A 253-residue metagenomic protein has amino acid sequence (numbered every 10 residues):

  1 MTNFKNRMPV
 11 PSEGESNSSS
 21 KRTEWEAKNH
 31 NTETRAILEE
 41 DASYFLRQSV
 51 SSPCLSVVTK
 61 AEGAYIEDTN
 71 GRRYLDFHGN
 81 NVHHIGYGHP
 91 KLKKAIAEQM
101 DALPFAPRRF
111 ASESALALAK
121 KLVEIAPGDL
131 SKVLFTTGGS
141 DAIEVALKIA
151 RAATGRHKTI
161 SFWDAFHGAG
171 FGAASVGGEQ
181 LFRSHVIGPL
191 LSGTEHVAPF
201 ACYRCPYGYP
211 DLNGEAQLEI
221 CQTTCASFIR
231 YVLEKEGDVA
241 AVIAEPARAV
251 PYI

Functional and structural regions predicted by a protein language model:
F4-E62, G79-N81, R109: Active-site-adjacent loop/helix segments that line or gate small-molecule/cofactor pockets in enzymes
N31, R35, K60, G86 (+7 more regions): Electropositive phosphate-/nucleotide-binding environments in soluble metabolic enzymes
D68-T69: Short, acidic, Ser/Thr-enriched surface-loop or helix-capping motifs
R73-I160: Glycine-rich loop-to-alpha-helix module at the N-terminal edge of alpha/beta enzyme cores
A102, C202-Y203, R248: Active-site/binding-pocket entry motifs
K121-A241: PLP-dependent aspartate aminotransferase-fold enzymes
I243-I253: Conserved PLP phosphate-binding loop immediately N-terminal to the Schiff-base lysine helix in PLP-dependent enzymes
